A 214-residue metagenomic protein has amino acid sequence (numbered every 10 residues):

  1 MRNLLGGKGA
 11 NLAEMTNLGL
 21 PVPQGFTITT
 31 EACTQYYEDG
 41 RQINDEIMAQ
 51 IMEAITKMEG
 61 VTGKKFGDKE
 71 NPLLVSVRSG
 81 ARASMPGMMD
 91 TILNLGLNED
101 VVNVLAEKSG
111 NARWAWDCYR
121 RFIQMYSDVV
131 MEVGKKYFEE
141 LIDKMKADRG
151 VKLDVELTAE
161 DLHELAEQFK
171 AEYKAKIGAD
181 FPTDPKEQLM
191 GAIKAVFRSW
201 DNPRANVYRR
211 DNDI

Functional and structural regions predicted by a protein language model:
M1-I214: N-terminal beta-alpha lobe that positions the nucleotide/phosphoryl donor in ATP/NTP-coupled carboxylate activation
